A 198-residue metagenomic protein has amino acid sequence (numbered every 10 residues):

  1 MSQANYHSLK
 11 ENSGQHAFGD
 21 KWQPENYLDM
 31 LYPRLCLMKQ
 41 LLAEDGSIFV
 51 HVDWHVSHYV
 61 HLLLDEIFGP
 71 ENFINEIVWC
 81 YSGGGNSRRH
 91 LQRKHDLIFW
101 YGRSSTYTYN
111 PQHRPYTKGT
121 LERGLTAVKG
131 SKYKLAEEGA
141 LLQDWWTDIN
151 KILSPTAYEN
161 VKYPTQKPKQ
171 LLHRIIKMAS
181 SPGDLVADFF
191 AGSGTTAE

Functional and structural regions predicted by a protein language model:
M1-E198: Core catalytic lobe of class I
